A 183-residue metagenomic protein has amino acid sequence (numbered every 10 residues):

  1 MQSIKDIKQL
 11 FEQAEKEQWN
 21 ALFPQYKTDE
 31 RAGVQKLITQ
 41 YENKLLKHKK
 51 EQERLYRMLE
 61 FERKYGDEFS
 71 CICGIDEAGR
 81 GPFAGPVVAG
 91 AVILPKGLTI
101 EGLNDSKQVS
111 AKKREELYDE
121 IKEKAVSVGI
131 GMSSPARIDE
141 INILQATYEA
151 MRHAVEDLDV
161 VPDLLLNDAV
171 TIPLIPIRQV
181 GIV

Functional and structural regions predicted by a protein language model:
M1-C73, F83-V88, V92-V183: Acidic (Asp/Glu) carboxylate-rich active-site/surface patches
D76: Phosphate-recognition beta-domain surfaces
